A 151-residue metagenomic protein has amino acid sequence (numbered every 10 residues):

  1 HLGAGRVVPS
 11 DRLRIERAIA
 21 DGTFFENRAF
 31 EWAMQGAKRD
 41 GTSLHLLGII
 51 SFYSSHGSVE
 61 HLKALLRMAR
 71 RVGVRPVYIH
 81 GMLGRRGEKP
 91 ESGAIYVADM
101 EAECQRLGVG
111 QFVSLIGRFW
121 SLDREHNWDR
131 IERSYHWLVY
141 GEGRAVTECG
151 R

Functional and structural regions predicted by a protein language model:
H1-W120, N127-R133: Active-site nucleophile/metal-coordination loop of metallo-enzymes that catalyze phosphate/sulfate and related
I131-R144: Non-catalytic, well-ordered alpha-helical segments in soluble enzyme domains
G143-R151: Flexible inter-domain linker/hinge segments
